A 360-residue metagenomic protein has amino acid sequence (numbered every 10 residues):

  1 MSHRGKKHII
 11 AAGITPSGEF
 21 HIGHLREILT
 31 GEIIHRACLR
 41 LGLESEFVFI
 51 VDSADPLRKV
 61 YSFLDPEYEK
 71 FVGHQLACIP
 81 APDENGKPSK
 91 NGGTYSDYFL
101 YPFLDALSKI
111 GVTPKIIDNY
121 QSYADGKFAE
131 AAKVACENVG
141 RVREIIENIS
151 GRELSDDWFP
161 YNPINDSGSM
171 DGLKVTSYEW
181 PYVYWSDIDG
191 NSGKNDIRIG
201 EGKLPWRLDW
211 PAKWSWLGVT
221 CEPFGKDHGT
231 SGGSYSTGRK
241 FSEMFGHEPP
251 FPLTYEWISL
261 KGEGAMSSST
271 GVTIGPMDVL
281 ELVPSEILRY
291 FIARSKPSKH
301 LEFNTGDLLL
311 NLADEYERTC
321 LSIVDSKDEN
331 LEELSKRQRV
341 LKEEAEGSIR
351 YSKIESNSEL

Functional and structural regions predicted by a protein language model:
M1-R143, G238-R239, F245: N-terminal Rossmann-like or analogous alpha/beta NTP/dinucleotide-binding catalytic cores that position adenine
F20-E27, D227-S234, E281: Aromatic-acidic/polar surface patches that form glycan- and anion
H21, S169-D171, P284: Conserved adenylation A10 loop of the ANL superfamily
I22, L57-V60, E147, V175-S177 (+2 more regions): Short, solvent-exposed loop/turn and secondary-structure capping segments
E32-L39, Y101-S108, K133-G140, E144 (+10 more regions): A broad, structural surface signal
Y61-S62, P66-D83, S186-D189, R198-G202 (+2 more regions): Charged, glycine/proline-rich intrinsically disordered loops and linkers
K87-S89, S108, V112-P276: Active-site cores that bind ATP or allylic diphosphates and position pyrophosphate for catalysis
T230, Y235, E256-L360: Catalytic adenosine-cofactor/nucleotide-binding cores of aminoacyl-tRNA synthetases and other
